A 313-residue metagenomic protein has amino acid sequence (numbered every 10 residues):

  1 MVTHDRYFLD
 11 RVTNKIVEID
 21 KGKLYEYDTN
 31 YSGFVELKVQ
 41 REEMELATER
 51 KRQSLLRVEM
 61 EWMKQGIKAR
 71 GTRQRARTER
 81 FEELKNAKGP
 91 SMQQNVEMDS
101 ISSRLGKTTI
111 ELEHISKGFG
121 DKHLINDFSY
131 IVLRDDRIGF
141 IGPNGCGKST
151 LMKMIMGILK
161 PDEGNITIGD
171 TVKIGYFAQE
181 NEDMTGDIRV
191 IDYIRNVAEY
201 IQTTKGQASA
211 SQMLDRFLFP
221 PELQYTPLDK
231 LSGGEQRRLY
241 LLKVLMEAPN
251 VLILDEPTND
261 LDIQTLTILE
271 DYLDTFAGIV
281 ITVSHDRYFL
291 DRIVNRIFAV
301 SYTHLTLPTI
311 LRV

Functional and structural regions predicted by a protein language model:
M1-E49, Q94, M98-L305: ABC ATP-binding cassette signature C-motif
L37-R70, Q74-R80, L84-S91: Intracellular alpha-helical coupling/juxtamembrane segments of multi-pass membrane proteins
I67, N181, R312: Short, glycine/serine-rich, charged loops/turns that create anion-binding and catalytic segments at active sites
Q93-Q94, V313: Short, hydrophobic secondary-structure boundary micro-motifs
H304-V313: Single conserved hydrophobic/aromatic residue that forms the stacking wall/gate of nucleotide- or nucleobase-binding
